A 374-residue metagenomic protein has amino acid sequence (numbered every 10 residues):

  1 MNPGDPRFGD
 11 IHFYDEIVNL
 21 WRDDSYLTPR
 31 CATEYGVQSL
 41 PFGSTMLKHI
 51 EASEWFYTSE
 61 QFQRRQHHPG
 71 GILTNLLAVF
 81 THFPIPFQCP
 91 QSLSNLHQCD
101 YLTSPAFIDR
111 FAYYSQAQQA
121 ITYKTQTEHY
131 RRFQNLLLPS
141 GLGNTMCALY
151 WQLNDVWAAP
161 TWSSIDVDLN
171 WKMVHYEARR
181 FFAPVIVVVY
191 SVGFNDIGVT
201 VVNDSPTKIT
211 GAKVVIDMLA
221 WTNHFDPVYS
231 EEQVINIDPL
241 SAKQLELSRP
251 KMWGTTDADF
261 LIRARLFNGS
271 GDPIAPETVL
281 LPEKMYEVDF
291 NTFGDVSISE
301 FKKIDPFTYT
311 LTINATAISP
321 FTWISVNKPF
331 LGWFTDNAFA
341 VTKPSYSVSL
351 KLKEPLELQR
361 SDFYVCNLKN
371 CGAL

Functional and structural regions predicted by a protein language model:
N2-K208: Substrate-binding clefts and catalytic carboxylate motifs of secreted carbohydrate-active enzymes
C147-Q152, W323, F363-C366: Conserved active-site loop/cleft motifs that coordinate metal ions or position small ligands
R179-V215, M285-A315: Surface beta-strand/loop "capping" patches
D196, I209-V215, L261, S319-W323 (+1 more regions): Exposed beta-strand and adjacent loop surfaces of beta-rich binding modules that mediate intermolecular recognition
S205, P227, Q244-F293, L350-L374: Terminal connector regions
A212-F260, L331-L358: Intrinsically disordered, low-complexity Pro/Gly/Ser/Thr-rich segments with frequent PxxP/GP/PP motifs and embedded
F293-K343, V348-K351, L368: C-terminal accessory/binding modules appended to enzymatic or scaffolding proteins
